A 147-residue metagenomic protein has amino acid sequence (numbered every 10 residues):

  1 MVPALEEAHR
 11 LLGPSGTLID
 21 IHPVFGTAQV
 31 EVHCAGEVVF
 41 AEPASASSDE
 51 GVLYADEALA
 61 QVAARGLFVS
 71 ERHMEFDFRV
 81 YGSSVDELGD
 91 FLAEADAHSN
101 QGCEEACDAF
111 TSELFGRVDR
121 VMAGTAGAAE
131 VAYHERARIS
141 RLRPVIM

Functional and structural regions predicted by a protein language model:
M1-A8: A short, conserved alpha-helix within the catalytic core of class I
A4, A28-H33, E42, N100-E104 (+1 more regions): Short, structured coil/loop segments at alpha-helix boundaries
H9, S15-Y81: Conserved catalytic/acceptor-binding region of the Class I
G13-S15, I146-M147: Secondary-structure boundary elements
L53, A64-M147: Conserved Class I S-adenosyl-L-methionine
